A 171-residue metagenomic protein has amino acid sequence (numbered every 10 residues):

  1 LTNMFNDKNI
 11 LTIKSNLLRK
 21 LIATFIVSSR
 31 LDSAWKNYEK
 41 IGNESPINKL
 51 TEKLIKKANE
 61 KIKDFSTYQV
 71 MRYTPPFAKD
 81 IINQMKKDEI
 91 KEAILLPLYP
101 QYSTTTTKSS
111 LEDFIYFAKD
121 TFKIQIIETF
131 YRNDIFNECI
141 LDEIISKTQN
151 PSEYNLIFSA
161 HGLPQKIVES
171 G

Functional and structural regions predicted by a protein language model:
L1-G171: Active-site-proximal alpha-helix that buttresses catalytic centers in soluble enzyme cores
